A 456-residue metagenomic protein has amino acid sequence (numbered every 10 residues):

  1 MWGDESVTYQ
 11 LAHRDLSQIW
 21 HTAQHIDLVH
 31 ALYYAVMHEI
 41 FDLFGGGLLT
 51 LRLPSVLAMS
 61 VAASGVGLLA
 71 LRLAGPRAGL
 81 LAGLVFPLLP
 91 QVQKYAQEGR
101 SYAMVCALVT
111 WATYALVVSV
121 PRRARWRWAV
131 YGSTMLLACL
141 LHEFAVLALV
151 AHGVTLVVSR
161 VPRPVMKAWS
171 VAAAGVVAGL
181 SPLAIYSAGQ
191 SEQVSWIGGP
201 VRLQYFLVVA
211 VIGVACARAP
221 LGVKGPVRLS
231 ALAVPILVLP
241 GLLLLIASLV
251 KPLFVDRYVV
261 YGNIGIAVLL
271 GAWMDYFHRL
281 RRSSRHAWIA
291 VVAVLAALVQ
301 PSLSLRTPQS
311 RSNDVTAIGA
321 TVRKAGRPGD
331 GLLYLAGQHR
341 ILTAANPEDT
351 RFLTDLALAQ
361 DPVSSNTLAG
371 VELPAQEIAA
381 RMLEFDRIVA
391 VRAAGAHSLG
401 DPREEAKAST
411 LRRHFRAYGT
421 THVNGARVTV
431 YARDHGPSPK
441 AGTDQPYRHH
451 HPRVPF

Functional and structural regions predicted by a protein language model:
I19, A82-G83, Y95, W126-E143 (+3 more regions): Membrane-interface alpha helices of multi-pass inner-membrane proteins
L53-L73: Transmembrane-helix motifs of polytopic, lipid-linked glycan transferases
V66-L88, R285-A290: Transmembrane-helix signature of polytopic, membrane-embedded enzymes that assemble or transfer cell-envelope glycans
L71-L73, R77, A124, S159-A173 (+2 more regions): Membrane-interface helix-loop-helix junctions at transmembrane boundaries of multi-pass membrane enzymes, predominantly
Y95-A96, L147, Y205-L207, A231-L245 (+1 more regions): Hydrophobic/aromatic-rich transmembrane helices and adjacent perimembrane loops
A112-R127, M274: Membrane-interface transmembrane helices that cradle and orient dolichyl/undecaprenyl
P226-S230, V268-S302: Signature aromatic-anchored transmembrane alpha helix within multi-pass, membrane-resident enzymes that catalyze glycan
T316, G326, L332-A336, A345-R453: Luminal/periplasmic acceptor-recognition loop/helix of membrane-associated glycosyltransferases
